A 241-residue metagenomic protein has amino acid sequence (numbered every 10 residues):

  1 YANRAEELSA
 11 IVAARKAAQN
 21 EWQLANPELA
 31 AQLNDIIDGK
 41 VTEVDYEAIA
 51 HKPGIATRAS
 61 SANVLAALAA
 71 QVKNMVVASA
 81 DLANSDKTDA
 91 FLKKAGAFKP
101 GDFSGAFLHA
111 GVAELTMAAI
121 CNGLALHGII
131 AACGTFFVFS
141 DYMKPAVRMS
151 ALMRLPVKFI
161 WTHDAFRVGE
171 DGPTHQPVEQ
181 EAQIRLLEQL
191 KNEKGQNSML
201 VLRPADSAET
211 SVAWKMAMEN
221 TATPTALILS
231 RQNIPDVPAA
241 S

Functional and structural regions predicted by a protein language model:
Y1-A113, A119: Conserved acidic/glycine
A13, A31, L152-S241: Active-site phosphate/pyrophosphate-binding segments
D45-Y46, L126-A132, G195-S198: Short, surface-exposed connector motifs at secondary-structure boundaries
L65-A70, V147-S150, K215: Short amphipathic alpha-helices and their capping/turn segments at secondary-structure boundaries
A67-Q71, G123-L126, A217-T221: Glycine-rich phosphate/diphosphate-binding loops that line cofactor/substrate pockets in enzymes
K73-N74, I129, L155, T223: Short coil/turn segments at beta-strand junctions that form active-site/ligand-binding loops
A83-E188, E209-V212: Thiamine diphosphate
